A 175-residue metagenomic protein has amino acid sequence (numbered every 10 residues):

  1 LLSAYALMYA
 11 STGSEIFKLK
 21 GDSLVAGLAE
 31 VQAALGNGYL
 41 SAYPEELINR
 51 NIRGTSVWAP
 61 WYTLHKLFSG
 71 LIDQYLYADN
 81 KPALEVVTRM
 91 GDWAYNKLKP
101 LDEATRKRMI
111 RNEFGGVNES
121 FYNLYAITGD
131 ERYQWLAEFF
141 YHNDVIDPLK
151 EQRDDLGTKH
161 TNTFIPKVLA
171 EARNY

Functional and structural regions predicted by a protein language model:
L2-Y175: Glycan-recognition and catalytic cores of secretory/periplasmic carbohydrate-active enzymes
